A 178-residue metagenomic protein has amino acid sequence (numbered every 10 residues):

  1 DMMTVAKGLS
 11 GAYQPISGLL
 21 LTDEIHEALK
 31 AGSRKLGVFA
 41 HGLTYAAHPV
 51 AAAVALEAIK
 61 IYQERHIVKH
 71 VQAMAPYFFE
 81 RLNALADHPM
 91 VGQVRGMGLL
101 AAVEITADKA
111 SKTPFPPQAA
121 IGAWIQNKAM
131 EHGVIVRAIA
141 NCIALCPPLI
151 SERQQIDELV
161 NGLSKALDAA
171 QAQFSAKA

Functional and structural regions predicted by a protein language model:
D1-A178: Conserved N-terminal phosphate-binding loop of PLP-dependent enzymes in the Aspartate aminotransferase
